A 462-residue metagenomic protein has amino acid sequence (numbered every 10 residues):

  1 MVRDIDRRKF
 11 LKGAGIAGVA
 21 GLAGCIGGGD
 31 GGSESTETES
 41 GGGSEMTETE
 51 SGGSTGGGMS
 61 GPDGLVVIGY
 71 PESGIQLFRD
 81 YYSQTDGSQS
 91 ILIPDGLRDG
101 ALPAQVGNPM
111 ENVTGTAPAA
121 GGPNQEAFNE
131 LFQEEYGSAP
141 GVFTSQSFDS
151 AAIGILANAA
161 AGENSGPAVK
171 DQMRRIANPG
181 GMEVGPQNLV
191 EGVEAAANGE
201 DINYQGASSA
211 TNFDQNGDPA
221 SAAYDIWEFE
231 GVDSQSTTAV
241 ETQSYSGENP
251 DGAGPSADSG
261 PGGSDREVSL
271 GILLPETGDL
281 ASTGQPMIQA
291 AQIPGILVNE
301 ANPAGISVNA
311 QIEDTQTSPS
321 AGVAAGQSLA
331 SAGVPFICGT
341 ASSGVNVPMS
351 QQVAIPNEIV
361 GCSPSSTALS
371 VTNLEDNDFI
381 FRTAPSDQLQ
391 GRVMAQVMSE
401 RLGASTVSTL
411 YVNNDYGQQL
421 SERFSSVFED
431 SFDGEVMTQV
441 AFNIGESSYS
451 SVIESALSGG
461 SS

Functional and structural regions predicted by a protein language model:
V2-L22, I26-S462: Extracytosolic ligand-binding ectodomains
